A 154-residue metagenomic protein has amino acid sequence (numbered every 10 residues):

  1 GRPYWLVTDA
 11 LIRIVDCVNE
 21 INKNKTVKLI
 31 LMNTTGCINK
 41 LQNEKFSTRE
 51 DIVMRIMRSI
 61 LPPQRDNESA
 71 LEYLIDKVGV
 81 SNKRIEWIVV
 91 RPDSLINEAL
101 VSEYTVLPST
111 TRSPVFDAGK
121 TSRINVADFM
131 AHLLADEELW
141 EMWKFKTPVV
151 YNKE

Functional and structural regions predicted by a protein language model:
G1-L31, S69: NAD(P)-cofactor binding segment of oxidoreductase domains
P3-T8, F46-E50, I56-S69, F116-I124: Short-chain dehydrogenase/reductase
V27, S113-E154: Mid/C-terminal beta-alpha module of Rossmann-like enzyme folds, strongest in SDR-family dehydrogenases/epimerases
L29-T35, V90-P92: SDR active-site strand-loop-helix element
T35-Q42, L95-E98: Conserved catalytic-site region of short-chain dehydrogenase/reductase
L41-E50, L100-P108: Short, flexible, mixed-charge acidic loops at enzyme active sites
L71-N97: Conserved beta-loop-beta element that borders a ligand/cofactor-binding pocket
V89-T121, F145, V149: C-terminal/domain-terminus segments
